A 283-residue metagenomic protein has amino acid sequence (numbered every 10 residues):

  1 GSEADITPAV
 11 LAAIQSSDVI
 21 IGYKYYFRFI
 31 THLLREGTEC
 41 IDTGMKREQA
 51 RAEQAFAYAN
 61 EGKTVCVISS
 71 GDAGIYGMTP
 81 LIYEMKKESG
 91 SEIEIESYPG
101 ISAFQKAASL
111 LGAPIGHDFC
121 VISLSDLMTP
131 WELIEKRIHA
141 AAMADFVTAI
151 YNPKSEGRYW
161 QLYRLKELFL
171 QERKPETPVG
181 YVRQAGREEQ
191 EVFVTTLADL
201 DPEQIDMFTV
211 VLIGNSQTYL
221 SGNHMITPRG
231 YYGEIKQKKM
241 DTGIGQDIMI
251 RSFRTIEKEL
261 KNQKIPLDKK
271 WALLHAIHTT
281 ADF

Functional and structural regions predicted by a protein language model:
G1-D5, M128-W131, F193-T195: Short gly/ser/thr-rich secondary-structure transition/capping motifs
G1-I95, D201, K238-W271, H275: Class I S-adenosyl-L-methionine
S2, G71-Y76, I101-A103, S155-R158 (+1 more regions): Gly/Ser/Thr-rich loops at beta-strand to alpha-helix junctions that form or flank small-molecule/cofactor-binding
C40-D42, I95-S97, V121, V179-Y181: Conserved beta-strand scaffold positions in the cores of enzyme catalytic domains, especially in NTP/NDP-utilizing
T64-V65, M143-R251, H275: A contiguous loop/helix-start segment that scaffolds small-molecule binding in enzyme catalytic cores
I75-A144: Class I SAM-dependent methyltransferase SAM-binding "motif I" and its flanking Rossmann-like core
